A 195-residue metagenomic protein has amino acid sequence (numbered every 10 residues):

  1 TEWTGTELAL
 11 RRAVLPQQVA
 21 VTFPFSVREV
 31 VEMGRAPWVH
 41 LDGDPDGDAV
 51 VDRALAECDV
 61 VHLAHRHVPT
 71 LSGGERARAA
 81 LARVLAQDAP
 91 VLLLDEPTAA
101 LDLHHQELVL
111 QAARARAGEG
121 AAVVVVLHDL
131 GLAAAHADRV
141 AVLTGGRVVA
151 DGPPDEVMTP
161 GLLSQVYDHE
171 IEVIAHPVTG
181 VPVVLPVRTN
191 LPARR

Functional and structural regions predicted by a protein language model:
E32, D46-L63, D88: Conserved ABC ATPase "signature" region
H67-L71, E75: Conserved ABC ATPase signature
L92-E96: Catalytic Walker B motif of ABC-type/P-loop ATPase nucleotide-binding domains
Q106-E119: Helical segment within the ABC ATPase nucleotide-binding domain
L127-H128: H-loop/switch region of ABC-family ATPase nucleotide-binding domains
S164-R195: ABC ATPase nucleotide-binding domains
